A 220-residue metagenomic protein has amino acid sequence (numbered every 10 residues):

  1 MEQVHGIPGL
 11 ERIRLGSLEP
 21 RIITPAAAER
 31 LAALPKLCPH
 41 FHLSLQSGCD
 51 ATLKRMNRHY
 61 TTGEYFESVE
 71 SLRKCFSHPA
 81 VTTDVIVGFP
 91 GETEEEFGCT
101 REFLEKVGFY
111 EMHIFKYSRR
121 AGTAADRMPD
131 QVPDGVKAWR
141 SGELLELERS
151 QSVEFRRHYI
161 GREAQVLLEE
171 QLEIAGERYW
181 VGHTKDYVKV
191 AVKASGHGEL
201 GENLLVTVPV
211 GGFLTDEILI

Functional and structural regions predicted by a protein language model:
M1-E94, E105: Conserved SAM/AdoMet-binding glycine-rich loop
L15, L43, D84, L104 (+4 more regions): Conserved, mostly hydrophobic/aromatic
I22-A26, L45-M56, V87-E94, E111-G135 (+3 more regions): Flexible glycine/acidic-rich beta-alpha junction loops that bind and position SAM and/or redox cofactors in anaerobic
A27-A28, T100, A194: Short beta-alpha junctions and helix-cap segments that line functional grooves
L31-A33, T100, P129-V132: Short, hinge-like loop/turn segments at secondary-structure boundaries
P39-F41, L53-K54, K74-T83, E95-F97 (+6 more regions): Extended hydrophobic-aromatic, low-complexity segments
F41, G63-K74, F97-G98, E102-K106 (+3 more regions): Proteins enriched for Cys/Gly/acidic motifs involved in redox and nucleic-acid/cofactor modification
R127-I220: Terminal RNA-binding accessory module
